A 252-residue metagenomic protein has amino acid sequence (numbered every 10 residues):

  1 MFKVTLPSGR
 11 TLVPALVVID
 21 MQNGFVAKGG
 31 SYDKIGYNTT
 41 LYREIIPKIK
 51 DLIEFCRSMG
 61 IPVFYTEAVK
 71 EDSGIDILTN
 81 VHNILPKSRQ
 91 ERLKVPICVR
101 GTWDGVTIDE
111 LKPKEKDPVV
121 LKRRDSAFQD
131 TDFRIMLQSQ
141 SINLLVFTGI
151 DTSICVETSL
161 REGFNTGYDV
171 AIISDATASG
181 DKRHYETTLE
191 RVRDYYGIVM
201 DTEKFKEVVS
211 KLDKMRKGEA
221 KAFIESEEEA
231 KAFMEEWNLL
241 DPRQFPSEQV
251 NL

Functional and structural regions predicted by a protein language model:
M1-A15, G24, S58-M59, D76 (+1 more regions): Active-site-adjacent betaalpha module
V17-I19: Short hydrophobic beta-strand that contains or immediately precedes a catalytic carboxylate
M21-V26, S31: Short connector loops/turns at beta-strand edges and beta->alpha or beta->beta junctions
S31-L41: Short glycine-enriched, charge-decorated loop/helix-capping segments at active-site entrances that position
T40, E44-P47, T187: A general alpha-helical scaffold signature found inside nucleotide-binding enzyme cores
E44-P62: A short, N-terminal amphipathic alpha-helix
I61-A68, I173: Short beta-strand segments at enzyme active-site cores
Y65-I75, N80-V81: Catalytic-core segment of enzymes that process non-peptidic bonds
